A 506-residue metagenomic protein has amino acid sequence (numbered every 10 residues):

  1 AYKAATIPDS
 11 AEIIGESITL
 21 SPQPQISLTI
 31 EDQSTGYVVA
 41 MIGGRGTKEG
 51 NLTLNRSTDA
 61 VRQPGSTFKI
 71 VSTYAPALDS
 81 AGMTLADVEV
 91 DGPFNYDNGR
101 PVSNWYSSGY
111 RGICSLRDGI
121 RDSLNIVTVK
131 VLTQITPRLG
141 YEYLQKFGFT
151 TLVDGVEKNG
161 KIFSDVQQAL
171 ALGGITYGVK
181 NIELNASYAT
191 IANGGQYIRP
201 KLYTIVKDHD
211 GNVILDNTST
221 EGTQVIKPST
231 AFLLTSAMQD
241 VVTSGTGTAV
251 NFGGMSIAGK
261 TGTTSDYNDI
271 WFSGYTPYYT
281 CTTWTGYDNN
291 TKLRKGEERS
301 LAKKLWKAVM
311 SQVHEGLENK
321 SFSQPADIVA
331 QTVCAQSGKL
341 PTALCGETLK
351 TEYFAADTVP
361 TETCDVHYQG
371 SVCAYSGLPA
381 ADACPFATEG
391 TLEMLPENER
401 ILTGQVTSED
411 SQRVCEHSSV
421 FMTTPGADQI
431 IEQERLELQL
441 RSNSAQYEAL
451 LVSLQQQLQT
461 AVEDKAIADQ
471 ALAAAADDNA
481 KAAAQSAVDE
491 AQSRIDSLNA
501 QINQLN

Functional and structural regions predicted by a protein language model:
A1, I257-A258, G262-N506: Soluble, non-transmembrane domains of envelope/secretory-pathway proteins that act on or interact with carbohydrate
A1-L20, P24-D32, A40-I42, T47-Q63 (+1 more regions): A penicillin-recognizing enzyme superfamily signal
A1-S27, T35, I126, K130 (+4 more regions): Extracytoplasmic/periplasmic proteins that interact with beta-lactams or build/remodel peptidoglycan
G36, Q63-E89, G119, S187-I191 (+3 more regions): Active-site SXXK
Y37, S72, T84, S115 (+12 more regions): Extracytoplasmic/secreted proteins, especially bacterial periplasmic and envelope-associated proteins
F68, L78-D97, P137-L139, G195-V206 (+1 more regions): Short, well-structured active-site flanking segments
M83-G140, Q167, H209-D240: Conserved catalytic neighborhood of penicillin-recognizing serine enzymes
R100-W105, T136-L184: Mid-domain, small-residue-enriched loop/turn segments at the edges of structured enzyme/sensor domains
